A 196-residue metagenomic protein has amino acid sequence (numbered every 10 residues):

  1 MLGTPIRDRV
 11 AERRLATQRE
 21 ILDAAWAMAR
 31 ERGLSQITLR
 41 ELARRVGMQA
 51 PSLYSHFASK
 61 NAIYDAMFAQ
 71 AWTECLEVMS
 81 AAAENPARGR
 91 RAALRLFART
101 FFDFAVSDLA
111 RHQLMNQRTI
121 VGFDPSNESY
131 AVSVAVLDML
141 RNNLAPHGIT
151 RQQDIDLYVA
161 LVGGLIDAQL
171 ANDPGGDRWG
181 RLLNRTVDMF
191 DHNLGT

Functional and structural regions predicted by a protein language model:
M1-A16, A87: N-terminal intrinsically disordered/low-complexity leader segments
E20, A24, M28-A62, A66: Helix-turn-helix
I21-A29, A71, C75, F101 (+1 more regions): Short hydrophobic clusters on alpha-helical segments that form packing/core surfaces in small helical domains
A29, Y64-A71, M115, V132: Alpha-helical DNA-contacting segments of helix-turn-helix folds
A66, S80-A110, S133-A135, Y158: Hydrophobic alpha-helical connector segments
T73, F104, N116, G122-L157 (+1 more regions): Amphipathic alpha-helical packing segments from all-alpha helical-bundle domains
V106-N127, D167-D173: Amphipathic alpha-helical segments used for helix-helix packing
V159-D177, F190-T196: Amphipathic C-terminal alpha-helical segment
